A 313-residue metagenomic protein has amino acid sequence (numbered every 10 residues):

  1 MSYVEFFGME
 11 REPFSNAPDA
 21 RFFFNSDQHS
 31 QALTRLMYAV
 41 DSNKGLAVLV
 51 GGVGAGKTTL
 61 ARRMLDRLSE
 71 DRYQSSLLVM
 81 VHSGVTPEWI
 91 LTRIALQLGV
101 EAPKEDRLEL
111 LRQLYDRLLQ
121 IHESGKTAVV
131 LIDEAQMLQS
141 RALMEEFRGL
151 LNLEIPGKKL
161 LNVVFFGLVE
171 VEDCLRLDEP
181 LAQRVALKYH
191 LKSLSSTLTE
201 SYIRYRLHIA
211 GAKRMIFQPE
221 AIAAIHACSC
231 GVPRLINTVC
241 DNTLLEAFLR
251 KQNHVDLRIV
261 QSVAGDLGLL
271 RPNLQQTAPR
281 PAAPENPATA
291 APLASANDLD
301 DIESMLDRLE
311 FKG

Functional and structural regions predicted by a protein language model:
Y3-V4, E10-F14, R258-G313: Trafficking entry modules
M9-F14, R72-Y73, V85-K104: Conserved NTP-binding/hydrolysis module of P-loop NTPases
S42-R63: Walker A/P-loop nucleotide-binding motif
L65-L68, V169-V185: Short regulatory helix/loop adjacent to the ATP-binding pocket of P-loop NTPases
L78-H82, C174-L175, A186-T199: Conserved AAA+ ATPase "SRH/arginine-finger" region at the nucleotide-binding site
T86-I90, A102-I132, Q136-E145, I155-K158 (+4 more regions): Mid-core helix/loop region of P-loop NTP-binding domains shared across ATPases and GTPases
K192-Q218: Conserved small helical "lid"/interfacial subdomain of P-loop NTPases
S229-N242, N253-D256: The conserved phosphate-sensing helix
